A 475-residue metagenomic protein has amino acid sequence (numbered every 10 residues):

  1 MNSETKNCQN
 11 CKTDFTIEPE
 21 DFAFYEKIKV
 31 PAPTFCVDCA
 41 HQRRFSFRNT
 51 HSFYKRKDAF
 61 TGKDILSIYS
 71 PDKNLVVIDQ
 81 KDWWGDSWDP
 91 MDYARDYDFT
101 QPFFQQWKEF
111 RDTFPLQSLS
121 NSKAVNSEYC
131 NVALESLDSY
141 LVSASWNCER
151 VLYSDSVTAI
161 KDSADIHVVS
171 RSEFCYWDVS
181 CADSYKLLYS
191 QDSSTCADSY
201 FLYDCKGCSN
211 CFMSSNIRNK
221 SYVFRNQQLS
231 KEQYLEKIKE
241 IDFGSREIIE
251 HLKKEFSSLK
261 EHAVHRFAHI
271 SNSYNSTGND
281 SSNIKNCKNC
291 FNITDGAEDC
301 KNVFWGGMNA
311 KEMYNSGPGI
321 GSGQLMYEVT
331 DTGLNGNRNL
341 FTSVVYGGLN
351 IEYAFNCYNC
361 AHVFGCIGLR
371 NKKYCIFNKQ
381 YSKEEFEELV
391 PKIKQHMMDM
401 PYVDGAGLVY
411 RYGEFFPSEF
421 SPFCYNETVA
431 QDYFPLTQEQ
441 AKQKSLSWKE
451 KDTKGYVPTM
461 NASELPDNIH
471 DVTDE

Functional and structural regions predicted by a protein language model:
M1-E475: Long, distal/terminal scaffolding or interaction modules with repetitive or compositionally biased sequence
